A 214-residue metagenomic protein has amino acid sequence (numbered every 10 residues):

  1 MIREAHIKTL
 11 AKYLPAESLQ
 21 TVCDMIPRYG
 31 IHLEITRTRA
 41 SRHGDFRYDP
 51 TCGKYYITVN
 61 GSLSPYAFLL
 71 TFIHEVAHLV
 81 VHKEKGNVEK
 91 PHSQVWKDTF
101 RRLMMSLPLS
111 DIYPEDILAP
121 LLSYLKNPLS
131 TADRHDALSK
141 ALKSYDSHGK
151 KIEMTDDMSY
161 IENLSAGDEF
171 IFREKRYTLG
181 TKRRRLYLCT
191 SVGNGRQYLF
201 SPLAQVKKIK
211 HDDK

Functional and structural regions predicted by a protein language model:
I2-K12, A16-Y48, Y56, G86-K214: Metalloprotease/metallohydrolase-associated module, dominated by Zn2+-dependent proteases
Q20, P50-G53, F72-V76: Short amphipathic alpha-helical segments, especially helix-boundary/capping motifs
G53-F72, G86-V88: Short pre-active-site segment immediately N-terminal to the catalytic Zn-binding motif
T71, E75-L79, K83, T99: Catalytic glutamate of the conserved HExxH
